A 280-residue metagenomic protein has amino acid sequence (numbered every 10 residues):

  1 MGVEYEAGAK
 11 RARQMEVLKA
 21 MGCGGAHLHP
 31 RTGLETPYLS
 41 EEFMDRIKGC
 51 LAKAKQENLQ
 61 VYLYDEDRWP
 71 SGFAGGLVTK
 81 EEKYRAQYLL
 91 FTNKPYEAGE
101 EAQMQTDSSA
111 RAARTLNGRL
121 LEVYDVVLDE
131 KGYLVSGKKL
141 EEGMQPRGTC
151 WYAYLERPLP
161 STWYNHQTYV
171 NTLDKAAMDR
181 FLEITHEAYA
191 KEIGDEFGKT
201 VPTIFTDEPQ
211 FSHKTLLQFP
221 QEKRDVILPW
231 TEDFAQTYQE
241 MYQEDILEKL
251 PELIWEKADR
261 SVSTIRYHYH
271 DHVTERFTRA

Functional and structural regions predicted by a protein language model:
M1-E6: Boundary/entry segment of secreted carbohydrate-active catalytic domains
A7-M21, L39-T278: Mature extracytoplasmic enzyme cores
M15-L18, G25-A26, G33: Long, well-ordered hydrophobic secondary-structure segments characteristic of membrane-embedded and membrane-proximal
A26-L28, I204: Hydrophobic residues within beta-strands of alpha/beta enzymes
H29-L39: Glycine-rich, proline-tolerant flexible connector loops at the mouths of alpha/beta enzymes
